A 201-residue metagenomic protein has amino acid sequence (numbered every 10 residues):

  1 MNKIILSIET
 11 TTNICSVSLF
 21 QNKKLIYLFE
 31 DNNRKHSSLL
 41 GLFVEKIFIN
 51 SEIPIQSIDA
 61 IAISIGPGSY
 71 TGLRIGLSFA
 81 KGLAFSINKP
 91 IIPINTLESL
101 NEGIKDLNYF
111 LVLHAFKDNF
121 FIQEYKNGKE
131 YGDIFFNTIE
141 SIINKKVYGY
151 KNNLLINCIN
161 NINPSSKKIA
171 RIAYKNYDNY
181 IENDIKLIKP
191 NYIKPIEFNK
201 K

Functional and structural regions predicted by a protein language model:
M1-K24, S37, I92-K201: Oxyanion-binding and handling regions
N32-I49: N-terminal phosphate-binding loop and adjacent alpha-helix
R34-K35, Y70-R74, P164: Short, conserved micro-motifs enriched in small and acidic residues
V44-A60: Phosphate/pyrophosphate-binding loops at sites that engage ATP/ADP/AMP, CoA/4′-phosphopantetheine, polyphosphate
E45-K46, K81, R171-K175: Short glycine/serine- and small hydrophobic-enriched flexible loop segments
A60-T96: DPxDG-like acidic metal-binding loop motif
